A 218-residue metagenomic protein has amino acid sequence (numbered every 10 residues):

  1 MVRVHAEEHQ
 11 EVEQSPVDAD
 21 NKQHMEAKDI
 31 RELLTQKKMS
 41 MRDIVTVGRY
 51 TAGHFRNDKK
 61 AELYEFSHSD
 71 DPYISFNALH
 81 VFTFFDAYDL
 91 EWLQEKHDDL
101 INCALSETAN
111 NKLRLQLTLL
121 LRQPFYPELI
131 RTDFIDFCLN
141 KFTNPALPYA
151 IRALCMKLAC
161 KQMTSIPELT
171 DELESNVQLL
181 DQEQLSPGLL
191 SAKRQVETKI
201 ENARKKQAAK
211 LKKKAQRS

Functional and structural regions predicted by a protein language model:
H9, Q14-S15: Cationic, low-complexity basic patches in intrinsically disordered or flexible, solvent-exposed regions
V12, N21-Q23: Intrinsic-disorder/low-complexity peptide segments enriched for small residues
H24-S218: Alpha-helical scaffold domains
